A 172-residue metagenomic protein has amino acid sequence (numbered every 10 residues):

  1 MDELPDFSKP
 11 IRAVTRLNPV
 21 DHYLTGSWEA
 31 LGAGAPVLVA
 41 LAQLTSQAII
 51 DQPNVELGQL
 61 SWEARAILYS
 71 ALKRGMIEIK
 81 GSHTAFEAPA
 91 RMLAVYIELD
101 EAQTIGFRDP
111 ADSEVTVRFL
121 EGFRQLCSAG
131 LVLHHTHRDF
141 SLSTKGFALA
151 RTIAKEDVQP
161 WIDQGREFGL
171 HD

Functional and structural regions predicted by a protein language model:
D2-G81: Long, low-complexity, charged/polar intrinsically disordered regions in eukaryotic proteins
L72-M76, L93-E101, L131: Short alpha-helix boundary/capping elements
R74-I77, Q125-V132, T152: Amphipathic alpha-helical interaction surfaces
G81-P89, Q159-P160: A composition-biased, non-transmembrane "mature-region" signal
F86-T116: Short helix-coil junctions and helix-kink-helix linkers
D109-A129, H134-T136: Short amphipathic alpha-helical interaction segments
R138-S143: Minor-groove-contacting beta-hairpin "wing" of winged helix-turn-helix DNA-binding domains
K145-D172: Short, amphipathic alpha-helical interaction segments positioned at domain boundaries
